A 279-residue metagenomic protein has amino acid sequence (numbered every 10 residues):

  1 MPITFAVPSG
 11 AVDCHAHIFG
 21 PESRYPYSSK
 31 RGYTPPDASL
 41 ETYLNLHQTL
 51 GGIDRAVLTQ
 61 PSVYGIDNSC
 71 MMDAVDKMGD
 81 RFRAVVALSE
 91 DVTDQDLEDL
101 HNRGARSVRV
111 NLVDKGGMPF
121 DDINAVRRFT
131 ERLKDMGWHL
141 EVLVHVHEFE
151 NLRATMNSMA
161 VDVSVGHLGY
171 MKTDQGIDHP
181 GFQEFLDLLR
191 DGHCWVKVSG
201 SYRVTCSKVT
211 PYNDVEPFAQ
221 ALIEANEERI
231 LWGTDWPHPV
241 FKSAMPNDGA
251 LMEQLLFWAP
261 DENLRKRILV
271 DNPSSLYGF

Functional and structural regions predicted by a protein language model:
M1-M136, E150, N213: Mid-domain alpha/beta scaffold segments of enzyme catalytic cores
M1-V12, P36-R55, A221, N226-R229 (+1 more regions): Mid-to-C-terminal alpha-helical segments outside catalytic/metal-binding sites
H15, M71, V108, L133 (+5 more regions): Divalent metal-coordination and catalytic microenvironments
H17, P61-S62, A87-D91, N111-K115 (+4 more regions): Active-site beta-loop-alpha junctions enriched in small/polar residues
R24-S29, G116-M118, K172-Q175, V204-S207 (+1 more regions): A short acidic, helix-capping loop that chelates divalent metal ions and anchors anionic groups
I66-F82, D162-V165, V215-N226, N247-W258: Short, electropositive alpha-helical surface patch
F120-W232: Catalytic pocket-lining loop regions of alpha/beta-barrel enzymes, especially the amidohydrolase/enolase/GH5 lineages
